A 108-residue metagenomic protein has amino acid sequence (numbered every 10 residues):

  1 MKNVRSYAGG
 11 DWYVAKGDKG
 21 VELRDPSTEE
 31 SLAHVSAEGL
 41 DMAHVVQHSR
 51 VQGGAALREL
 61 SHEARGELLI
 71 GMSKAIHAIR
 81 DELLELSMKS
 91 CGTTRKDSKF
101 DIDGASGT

Functional and structural regions predicted by a protein language model:
M1-V35, E67-G71: Terminal low-complexity tails and localization/encapsulation signals of metabolic enzymes
L32-T108: Glycine-rich loop-to-alpha-helix module at the N-terminal edge of alpha/beta enzyme cores
